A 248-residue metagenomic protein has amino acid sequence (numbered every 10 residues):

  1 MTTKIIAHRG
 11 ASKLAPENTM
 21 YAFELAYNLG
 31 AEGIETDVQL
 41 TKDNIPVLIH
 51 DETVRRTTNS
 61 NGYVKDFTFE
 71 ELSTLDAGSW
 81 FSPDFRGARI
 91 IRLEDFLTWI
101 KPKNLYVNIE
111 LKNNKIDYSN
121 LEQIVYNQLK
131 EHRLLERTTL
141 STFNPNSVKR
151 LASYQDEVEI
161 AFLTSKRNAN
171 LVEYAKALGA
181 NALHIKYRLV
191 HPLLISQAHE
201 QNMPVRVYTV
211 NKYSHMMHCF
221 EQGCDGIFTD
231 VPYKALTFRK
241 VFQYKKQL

Functional and structural regions predicted by a protein language model:
M1-L248: Phosphate-group recognition and catalysis centered on beta-loop-alpha active-site segments
